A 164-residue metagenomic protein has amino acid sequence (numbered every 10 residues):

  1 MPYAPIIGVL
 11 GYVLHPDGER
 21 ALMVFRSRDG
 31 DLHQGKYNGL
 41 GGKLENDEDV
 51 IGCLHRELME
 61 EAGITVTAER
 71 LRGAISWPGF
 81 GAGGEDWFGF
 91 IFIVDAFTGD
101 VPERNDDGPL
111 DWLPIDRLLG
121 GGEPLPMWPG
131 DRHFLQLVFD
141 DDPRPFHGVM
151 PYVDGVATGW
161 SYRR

Functional and structural regions predicted by a protein language model:
M1-L22, K43: Conserved N-terminal beta-strand and adjoining loop/helix that marks the start of the Nudix/MutT-like hydrolase domain
A4-I6, P16, D31-L32, G84-D86 (+1 more regions): A generic fold-level signal
I6, Q34, G39, V66 (+1 more regions): Short connector loops at helix/strand junctions that flank enzyme active sites, especially segments positioning acidic
R20-E60, V153, T158-R164: Conserved Nudix-box catalytic region and its N-terminal flanking loop in Nudix hydrolases and closely related
L44-T67, W77-G130, L137, W160-R164: Unchanged
R132-S161: Short, active-site-adjacent segments that bind or coordinate small-molecule cofactors and metal centers
